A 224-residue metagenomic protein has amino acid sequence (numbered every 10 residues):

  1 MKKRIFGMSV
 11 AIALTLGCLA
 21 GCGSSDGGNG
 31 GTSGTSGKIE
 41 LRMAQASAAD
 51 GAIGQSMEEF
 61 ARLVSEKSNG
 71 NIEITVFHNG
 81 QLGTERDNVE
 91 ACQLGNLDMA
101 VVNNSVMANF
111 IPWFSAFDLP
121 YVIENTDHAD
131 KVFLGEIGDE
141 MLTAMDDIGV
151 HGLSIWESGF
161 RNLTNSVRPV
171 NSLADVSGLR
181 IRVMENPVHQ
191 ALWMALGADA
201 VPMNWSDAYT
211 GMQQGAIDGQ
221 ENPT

Functional and structural regions predicted by a protein language model:
M1-E40: Short, low-complexity disordered leader/linker segments with a strong preference for bacterial N-terminal type II
E40-A44, T75, A100, R182: Short, well-ordered beta-strand segments
R42-E59, H78-T84: Extracytoplasmic "Venus flytrap"
D50-T75, P187, A191: Short, polar/charged alpha-helical segment
R62, Q93, D98, N103-D199 (+1 more regions): Contiguous mixed-secondary-structure segments that line small-molecule binding/active-site clefts of soluble domains
I74-G83, I181-V183, A198-G211: Short beta-strand-to-loop elements that line the ligand-binding cleft of bilobed periplasmic-binding protein-like
E85-Q93: Charged, often glycine-rich, active-site loop that binds/positions anionic groups
V188-Q190, D199-T224: Pocket-lining segment of extracytoplasmic ligand-binding domains
